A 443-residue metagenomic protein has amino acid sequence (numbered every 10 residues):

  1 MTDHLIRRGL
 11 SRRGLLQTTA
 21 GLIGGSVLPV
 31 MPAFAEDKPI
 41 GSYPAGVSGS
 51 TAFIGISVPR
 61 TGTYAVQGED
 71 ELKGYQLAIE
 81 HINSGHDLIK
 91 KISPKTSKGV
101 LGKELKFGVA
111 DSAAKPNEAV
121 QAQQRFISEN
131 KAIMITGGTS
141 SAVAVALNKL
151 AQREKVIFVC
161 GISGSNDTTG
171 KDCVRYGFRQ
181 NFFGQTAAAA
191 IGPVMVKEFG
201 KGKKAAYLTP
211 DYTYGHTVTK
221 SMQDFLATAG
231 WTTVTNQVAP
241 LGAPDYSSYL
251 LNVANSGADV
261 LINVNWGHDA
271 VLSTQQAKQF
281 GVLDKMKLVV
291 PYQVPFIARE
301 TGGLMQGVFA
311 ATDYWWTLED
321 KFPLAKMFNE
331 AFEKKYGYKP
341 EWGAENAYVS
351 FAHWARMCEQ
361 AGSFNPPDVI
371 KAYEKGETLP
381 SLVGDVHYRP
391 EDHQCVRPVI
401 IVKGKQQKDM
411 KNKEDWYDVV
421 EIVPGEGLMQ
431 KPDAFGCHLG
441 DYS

Functional and structural regions predicted by a protein language model:
M1-L10, G14, A20-P29, F34: N-terminal secretory signal peptides
E36-F53, V100-E104, V196-K203: Immediate post-signal peptide segment of exported/extracytoplasmic ligand-binding proteins
P39-I40, K73, N117, K131-N236 (+2 more regions): Extracytoplasmic ligand/sensor domains, especially the bilobed periplasmic-binding protein
I40-Q76, I82, S112-P116, T139-S140 (+3 more regions): Extracytoplasmic "Venus flytrap"
K73-F107: Signal peptide-proximal N-terminal region of secreted/periplasmic/extracellular or secretory-lumen proteins
V109, A113-K131, K197, Y246-G257: Short, well-structured alpha-helical segments in soluble
V174, A277-Y348, C358-F364, D415-S443: Extracellular/periplasmic periplasmic-binding protein-like sensory domains
E377-S443: Solvent-exposed, acidic/polar segments of extracytosolic/periplasmic ligand-binding ectodomains
